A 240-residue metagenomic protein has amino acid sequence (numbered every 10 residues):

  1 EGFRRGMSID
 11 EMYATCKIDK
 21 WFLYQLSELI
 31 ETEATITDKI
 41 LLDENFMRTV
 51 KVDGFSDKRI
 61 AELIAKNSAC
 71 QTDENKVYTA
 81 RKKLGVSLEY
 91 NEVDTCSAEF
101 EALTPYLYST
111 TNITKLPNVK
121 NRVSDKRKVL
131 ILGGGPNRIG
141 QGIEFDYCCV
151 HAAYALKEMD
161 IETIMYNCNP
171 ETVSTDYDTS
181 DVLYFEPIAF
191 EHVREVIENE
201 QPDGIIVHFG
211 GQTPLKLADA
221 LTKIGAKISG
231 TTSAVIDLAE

Functional and structural regions predicted by a protein language model:
E1-L41: Long, charged, helix-rich clamp/arm modules that form nucleic acid-engaging surfaces of large nucleic-acid-processing
T32-V50, F55-N67, T72-N75, K83-E240: N-terminal beta-alpha lobe that positions the nucleotide/phosphoryl donor in ATP/NTP-coupled carboxylate activation
